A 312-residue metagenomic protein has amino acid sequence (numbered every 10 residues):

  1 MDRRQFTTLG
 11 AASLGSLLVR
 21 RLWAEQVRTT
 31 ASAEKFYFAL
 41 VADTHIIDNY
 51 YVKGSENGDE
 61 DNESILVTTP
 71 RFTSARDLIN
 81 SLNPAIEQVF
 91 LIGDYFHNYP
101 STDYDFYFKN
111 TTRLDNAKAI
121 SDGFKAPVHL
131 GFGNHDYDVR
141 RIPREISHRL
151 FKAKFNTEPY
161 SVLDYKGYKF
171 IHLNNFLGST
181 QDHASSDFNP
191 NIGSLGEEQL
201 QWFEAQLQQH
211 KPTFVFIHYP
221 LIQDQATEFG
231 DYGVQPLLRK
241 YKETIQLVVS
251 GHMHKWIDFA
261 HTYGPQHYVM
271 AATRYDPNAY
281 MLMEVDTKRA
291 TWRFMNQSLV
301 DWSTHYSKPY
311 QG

Functional and structural regions predicted by a protein language model:
D2-E25: N-terminal export signals
E25-Y107: N-terminal active-site segment of His-dependent metallophosphoesterases
T30, N57-N62, P100-E204, Q209 (+3 more regions): Extended active-site neighborhood of metal-dependent phosphoesterases/phosphodiesterases
F36, E87, Y160, Y168 (+1 more regions): Alpha/beta-hydrolase fold active-site loops
V41-A42, V89-G93, V128-G133, F214-I217 (+2 more regions): Active-site neighborhood of phospho(di)ester-bond hydrolases with catalytic His/Asp-centered motifs
D48, N98-P100, I222-Q225, F229 (+1 more regions): Short, solvent-exposed loop/turn segments at secondary-structure junctions
L207-D224: Short acidic, glycine-rich surface-loop motifs adjacent to enzyme active sites
Q297-T304: Conserved histidine-centered catalytic loops in small-molecule metabolism enzymes
